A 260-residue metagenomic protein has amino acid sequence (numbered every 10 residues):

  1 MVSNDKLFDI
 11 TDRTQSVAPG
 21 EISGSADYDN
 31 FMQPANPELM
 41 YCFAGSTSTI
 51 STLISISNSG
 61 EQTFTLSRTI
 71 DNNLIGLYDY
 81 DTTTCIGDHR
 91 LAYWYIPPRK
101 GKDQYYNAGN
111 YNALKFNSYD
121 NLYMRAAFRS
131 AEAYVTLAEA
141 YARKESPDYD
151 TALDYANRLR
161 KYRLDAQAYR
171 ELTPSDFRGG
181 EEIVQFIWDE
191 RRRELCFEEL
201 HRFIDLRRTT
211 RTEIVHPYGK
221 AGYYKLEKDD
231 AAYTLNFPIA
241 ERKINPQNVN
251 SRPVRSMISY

Functional and structural regions predicted by a protein language model:
M1-I54, T82-Y260: Acidic/polar-rich alpha-helix caps and helix-coil junctions
I56-G60: Short Gly/aromatic-enriched secondary-structure transition segments
Q62-D79, C85, R90: Short, cationic low-complexity segments
